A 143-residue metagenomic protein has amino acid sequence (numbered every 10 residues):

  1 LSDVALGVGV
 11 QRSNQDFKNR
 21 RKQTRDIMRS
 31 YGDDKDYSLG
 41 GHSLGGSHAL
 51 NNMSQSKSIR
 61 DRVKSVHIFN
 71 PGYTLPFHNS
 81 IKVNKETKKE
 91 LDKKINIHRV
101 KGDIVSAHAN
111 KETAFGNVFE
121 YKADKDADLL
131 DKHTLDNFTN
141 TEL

Functional and structural regions predicted by a protein language model:
L1-L39, S56, R60-S65, S80: A conserved cap/lid and substrate-binding interface adjacent to the catalytic center of lipid-processing enzymes
G9, D34, H42-S43, T74 (+2 more regions): Compositionally biased, intrinsically disordered low-complexity regions
G41-G45, A49: Gly/Ala-rich beta-loop-alpha elbow adjacent to hydrolase catalytic centers
H48-K57: Short glycine-enriched nucleophile-adjacent loop and the immediately C-terminal alpha-helix near the catalytic center
R60-L143: The feature captures the conserved acid-bearing segment of alpha/beta-hydrolase catalytic domains
